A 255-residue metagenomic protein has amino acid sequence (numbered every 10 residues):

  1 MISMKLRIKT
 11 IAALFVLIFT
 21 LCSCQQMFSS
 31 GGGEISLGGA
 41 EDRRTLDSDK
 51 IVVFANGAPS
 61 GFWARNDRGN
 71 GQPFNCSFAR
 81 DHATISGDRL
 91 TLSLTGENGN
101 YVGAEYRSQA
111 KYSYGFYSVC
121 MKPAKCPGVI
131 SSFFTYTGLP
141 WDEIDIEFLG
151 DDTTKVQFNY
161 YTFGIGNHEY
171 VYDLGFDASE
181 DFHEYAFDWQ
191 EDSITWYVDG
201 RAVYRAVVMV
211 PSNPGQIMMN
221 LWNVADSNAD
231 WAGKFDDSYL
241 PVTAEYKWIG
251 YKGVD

Functional and structural regions predicted by a protein language model:
I2-A12: Bacterial N-terminal signal peptides that target proteins for export
I11-L14, S108: Generic hydrophobic alpha-helical membrane-segment signal
V16-I18: Sec-dependent N-terminal signal peptides
M27: Beta-rich carbohydrate-recognition and catalytic domains
G31-D255: GH16 jelly-roll
